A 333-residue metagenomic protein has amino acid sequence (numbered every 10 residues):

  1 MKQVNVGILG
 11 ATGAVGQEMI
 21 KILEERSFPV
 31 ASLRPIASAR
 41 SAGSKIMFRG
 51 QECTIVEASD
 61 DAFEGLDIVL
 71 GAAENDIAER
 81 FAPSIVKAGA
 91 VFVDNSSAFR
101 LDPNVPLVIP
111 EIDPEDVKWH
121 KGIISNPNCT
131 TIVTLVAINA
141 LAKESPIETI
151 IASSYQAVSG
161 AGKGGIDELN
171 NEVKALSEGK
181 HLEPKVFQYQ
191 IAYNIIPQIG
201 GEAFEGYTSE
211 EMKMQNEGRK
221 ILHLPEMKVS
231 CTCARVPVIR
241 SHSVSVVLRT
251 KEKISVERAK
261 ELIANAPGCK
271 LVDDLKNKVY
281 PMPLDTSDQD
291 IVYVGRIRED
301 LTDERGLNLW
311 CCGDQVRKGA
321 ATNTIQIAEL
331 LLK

Functional and structural regions predicted by a protein language model:
M1-I191, M227-K228, V292-Y293, I297-D303 (+3 more regions): N-terminal Rossmann-like NAD(P) cofactor-binding subdomain of oxidoreductases, focused on the glycine-rich
V69, V158-K333: Charged docking surfaces used in two-component/phosphorelay signaling
